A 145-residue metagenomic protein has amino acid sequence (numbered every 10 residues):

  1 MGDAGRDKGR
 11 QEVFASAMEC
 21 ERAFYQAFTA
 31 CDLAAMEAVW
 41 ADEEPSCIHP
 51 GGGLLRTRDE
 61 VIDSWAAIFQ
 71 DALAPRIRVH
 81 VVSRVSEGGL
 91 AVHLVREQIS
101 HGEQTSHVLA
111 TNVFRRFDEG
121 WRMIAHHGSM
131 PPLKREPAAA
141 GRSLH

Functional and structural regions predicted by a protein language model:
M1-V39, S46-H145: A beta-strand edge to alpha-helix "cap/lid" segment located at domain peripheries
